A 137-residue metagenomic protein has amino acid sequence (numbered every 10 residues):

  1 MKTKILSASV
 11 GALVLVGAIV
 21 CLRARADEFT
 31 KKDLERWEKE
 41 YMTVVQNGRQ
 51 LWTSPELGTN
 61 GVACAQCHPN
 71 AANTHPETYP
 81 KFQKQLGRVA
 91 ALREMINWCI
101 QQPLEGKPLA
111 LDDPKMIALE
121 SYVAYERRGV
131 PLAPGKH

Functional and structural regions predicted by a protein language model:
M1-E38, P131-H137: N-terminal export/targeting leaders of redox proteins
D27-L57, E105, H137: Electrostatic cytochrome c docking/interface patches
V44-N47, A63, R88, L92 (+2 more regions): Stable alpha-helical elements in mature extracytoplasmic
W52-E56, H68-A71, C99-L104, V123-V130: Sec/Tat-exported extracytoplasmic proteins
N60-A71, L119: The canonical Cys-X-X-Cys-His
T74-E77: Short Cys/His-rich "knuckle" micro-motifs
P80-G87: Short cysteine/histidine-rich metal-coordination sites, predominantly Zn2+-binding motifs
E94-M95, E105-H137: C-terminal capping alpha-helices of c-type cytochrome domains
